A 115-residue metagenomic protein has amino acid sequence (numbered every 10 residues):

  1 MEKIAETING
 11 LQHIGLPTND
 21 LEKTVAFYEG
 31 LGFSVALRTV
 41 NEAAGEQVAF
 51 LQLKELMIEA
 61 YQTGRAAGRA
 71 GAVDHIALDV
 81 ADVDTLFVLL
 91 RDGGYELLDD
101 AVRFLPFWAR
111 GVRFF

Functional and structural regions predicted by a protein language model:
M1-A5, A49, V88-F115: Vicinal oxygen chelate
I4-A5, R65-A67: Short, flexible, glycine/charge-rich loop motifs used to bind or transfer phosphoryl groups or to couple energy/partner
E6-I8, L16-M57, T85, D92: Core segments of cupin and vicinal oxygen chelate
G10-D20, A49-F50, A67-R91, V112-F115: Vicinal oxygen chelate
F33, T63-R65: Short beta-turn/strand-loop junction motif enriched in small, turn-promoting residues
V40, V80, V102: Active-site loop/turn elements of alpha/beta-hydrolase fold enzymes, especially the short glycine-/histidine-rich
N41-A43, A66-G68, F104-A109: A short beta-turn/loop motif at secondary-structure boundaries
E59-Y61: Conserved beta-strand in the GNAT
